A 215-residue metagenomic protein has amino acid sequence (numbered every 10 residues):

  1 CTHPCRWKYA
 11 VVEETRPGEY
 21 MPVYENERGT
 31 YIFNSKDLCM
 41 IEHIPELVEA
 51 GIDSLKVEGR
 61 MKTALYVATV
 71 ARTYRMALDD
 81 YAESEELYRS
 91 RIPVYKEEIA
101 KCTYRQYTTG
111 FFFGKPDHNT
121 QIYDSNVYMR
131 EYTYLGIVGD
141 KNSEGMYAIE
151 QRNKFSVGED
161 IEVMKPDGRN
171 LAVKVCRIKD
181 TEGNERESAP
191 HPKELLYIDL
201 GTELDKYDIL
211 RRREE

Functional and structural regions predicted by a protein language model:
C1-S54, M61-G139, A148-E215: Active-site pocket-lining/capping segments in soluble small-molecule metabolic enzymes
E144-G145: Charged, amphipathic alpha-helical segments
